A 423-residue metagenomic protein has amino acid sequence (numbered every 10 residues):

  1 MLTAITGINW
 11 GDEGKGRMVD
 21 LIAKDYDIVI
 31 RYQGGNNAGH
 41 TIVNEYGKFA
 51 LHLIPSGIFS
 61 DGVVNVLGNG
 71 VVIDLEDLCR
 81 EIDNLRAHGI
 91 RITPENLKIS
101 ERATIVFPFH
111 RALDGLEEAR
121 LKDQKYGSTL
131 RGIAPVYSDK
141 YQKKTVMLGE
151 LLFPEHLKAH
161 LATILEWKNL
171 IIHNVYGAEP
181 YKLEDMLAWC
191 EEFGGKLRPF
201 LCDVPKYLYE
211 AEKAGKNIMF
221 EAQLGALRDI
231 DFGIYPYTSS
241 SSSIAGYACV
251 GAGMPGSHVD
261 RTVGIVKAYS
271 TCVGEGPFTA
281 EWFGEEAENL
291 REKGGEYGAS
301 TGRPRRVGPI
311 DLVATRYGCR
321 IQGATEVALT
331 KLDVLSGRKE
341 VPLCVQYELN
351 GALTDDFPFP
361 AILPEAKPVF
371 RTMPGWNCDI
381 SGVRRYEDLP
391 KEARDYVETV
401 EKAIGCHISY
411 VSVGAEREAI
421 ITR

Functional and structural regions predicted by a protein language model:
M1-R423: Non-transmembrane, aqueous-exposed alpha-helical and coiled segments at domain scale
